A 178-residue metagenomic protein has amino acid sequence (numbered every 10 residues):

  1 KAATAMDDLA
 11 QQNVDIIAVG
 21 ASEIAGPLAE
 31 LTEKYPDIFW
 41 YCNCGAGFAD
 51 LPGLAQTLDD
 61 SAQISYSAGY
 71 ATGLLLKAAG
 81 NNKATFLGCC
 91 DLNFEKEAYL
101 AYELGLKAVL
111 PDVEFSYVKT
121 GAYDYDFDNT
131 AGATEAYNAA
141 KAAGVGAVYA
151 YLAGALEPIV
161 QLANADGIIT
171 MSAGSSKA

Functional and structural regions predicted by a protein language model:
K1-A178: A residue-level marker of the well-folded mature domains of exported/periplasmic proteins
